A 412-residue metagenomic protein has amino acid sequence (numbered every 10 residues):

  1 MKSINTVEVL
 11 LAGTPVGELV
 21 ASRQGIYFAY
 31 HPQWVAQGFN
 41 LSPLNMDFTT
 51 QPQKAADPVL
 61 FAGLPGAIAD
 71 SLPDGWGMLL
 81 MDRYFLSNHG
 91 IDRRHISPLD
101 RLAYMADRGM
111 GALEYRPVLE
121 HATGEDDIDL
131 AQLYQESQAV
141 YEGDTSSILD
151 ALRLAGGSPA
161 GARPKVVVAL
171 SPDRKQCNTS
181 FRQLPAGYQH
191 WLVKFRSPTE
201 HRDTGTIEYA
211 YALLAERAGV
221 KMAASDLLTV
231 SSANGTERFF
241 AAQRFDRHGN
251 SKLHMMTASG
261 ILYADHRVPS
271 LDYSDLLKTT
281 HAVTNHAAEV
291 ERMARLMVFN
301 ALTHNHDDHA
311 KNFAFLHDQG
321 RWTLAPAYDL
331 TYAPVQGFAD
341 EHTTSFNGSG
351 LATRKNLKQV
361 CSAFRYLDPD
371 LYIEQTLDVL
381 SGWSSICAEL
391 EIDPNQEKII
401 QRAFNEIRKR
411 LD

Functional and structural regions predicted by a protein language model:
M1-A310, A314-D412: Phosphate/dinucleotide-binding and metal-coordinating scaffold of catalytic cores in nucleotide-dependent enzymes
